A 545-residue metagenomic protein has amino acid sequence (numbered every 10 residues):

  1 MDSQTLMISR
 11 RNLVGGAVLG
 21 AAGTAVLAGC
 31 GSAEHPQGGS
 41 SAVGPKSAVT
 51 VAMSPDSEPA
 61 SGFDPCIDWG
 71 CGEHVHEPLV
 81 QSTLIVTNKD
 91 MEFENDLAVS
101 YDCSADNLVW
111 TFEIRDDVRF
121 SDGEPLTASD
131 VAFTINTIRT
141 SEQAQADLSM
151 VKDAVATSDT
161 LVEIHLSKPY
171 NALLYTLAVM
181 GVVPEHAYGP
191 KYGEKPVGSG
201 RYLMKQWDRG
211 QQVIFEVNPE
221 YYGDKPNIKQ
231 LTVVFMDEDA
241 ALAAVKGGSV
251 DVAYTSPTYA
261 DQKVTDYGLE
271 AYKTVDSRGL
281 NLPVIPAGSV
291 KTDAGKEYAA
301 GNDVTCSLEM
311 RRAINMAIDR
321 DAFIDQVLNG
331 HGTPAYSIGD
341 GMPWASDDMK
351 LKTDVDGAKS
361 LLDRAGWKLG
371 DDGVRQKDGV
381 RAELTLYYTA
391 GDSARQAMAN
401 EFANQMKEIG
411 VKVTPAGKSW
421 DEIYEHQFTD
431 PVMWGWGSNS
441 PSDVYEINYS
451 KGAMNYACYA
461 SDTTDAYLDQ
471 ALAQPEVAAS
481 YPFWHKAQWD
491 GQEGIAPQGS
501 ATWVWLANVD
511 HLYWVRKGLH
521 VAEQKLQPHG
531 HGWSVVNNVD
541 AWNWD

Functional and structural regions predicted by a protein language model:
L6-I8, L13-G20, T24-L27, V75 (+5 more regions): Detector for C-terminal structural segments
T50, T127-T134, D159-L161, H165 (+6 more regions): Alpha-helical secondary-structure segments
A52-A105, V197: N-terminal lobe/hinge region of extracytoplasmic solute-binding protein
N88, E92, P169, T176-P226 (+5 more regions): Gly/Pro-rich hinge or "lid" segments in bacterial periplasmic/extracellular proteins
V99-E142, E163, A244, V304: Aromatic- and charge-enriched surface segment that lines or borders ligand/interaction sites
D102, D106, E113, A144-A187: Surface-exposed binding/hinge segments that line and control ligand-binding clefts or catalytic entry sites
P219-T265, A403, K412-T414: Ligand-site clamp/hinge motif
K368-S438: Ligand/substrate-recognition segments at binding pockets and active sites
